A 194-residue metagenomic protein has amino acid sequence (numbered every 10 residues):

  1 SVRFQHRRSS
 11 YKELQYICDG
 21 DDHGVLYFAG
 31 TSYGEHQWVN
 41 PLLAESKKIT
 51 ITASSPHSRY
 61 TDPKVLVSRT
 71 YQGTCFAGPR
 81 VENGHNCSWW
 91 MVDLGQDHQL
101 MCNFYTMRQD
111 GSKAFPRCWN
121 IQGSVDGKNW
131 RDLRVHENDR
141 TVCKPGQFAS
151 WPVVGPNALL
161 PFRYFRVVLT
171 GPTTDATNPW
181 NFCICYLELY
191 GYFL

Functional and structural regions predicted by a protein language model:
S1-T50, G171, F193: Activation corresponds to long, low-complexity, non-globular regions
E13, V25, P41-L42, V65 (+3 more regions): Acidic/proline-rich low-complexity IDRs
C18-D21, A53-S58, Y71-W89, D97-L100 (+1 more regions): Trp- and acidic/polar-enriched beta-sheet ligand-binding modules for extracellular glycan and matrix recognition
P41, K48-I49, V65, I121 (+1 more regions): N-terminal cationic leader/targeting segments used for protein routing and processing
C102-F104: A short, Gly/Thr-enriched small/hydrophobic beta-strand-prone motif that recurs across taxa
